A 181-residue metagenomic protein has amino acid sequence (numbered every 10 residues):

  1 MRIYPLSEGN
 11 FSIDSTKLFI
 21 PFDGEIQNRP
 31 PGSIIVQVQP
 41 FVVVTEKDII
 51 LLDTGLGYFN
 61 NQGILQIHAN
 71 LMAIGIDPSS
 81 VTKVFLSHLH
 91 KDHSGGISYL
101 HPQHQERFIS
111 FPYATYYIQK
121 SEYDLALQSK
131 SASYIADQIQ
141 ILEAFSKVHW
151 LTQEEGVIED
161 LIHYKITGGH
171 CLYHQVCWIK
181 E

Functional and structural regions predicted by a protein language model:
M1-E8, Q39-V44, I50, Q153-K180: Core dinuclear metal-dependent hydrolase active-site scaffold
M1-K47, L56-Y58: Zn-dependent metallo-beta-lactamase
I13, L89-S94, D124-L125, C171-H174: Active-site environment of divalent metal-dependent phosphoester hydrolases
I26-G32, Q103-Q105, Y164-K165: Short, P/G- and charge-enriched loop/turn segments at secondary-structure junctions
L52-T54: Short acidic/histidine-rich active-site segments
G63-Y117: Active-site metal-binding motif and surrounding structural segment of the metallo-beta-lactamase
M72, S110-I166, C171: Metallo-beta-lactamase
G96-I97, L127-S131, Q175-W178: A short secondary-structure junction signal
